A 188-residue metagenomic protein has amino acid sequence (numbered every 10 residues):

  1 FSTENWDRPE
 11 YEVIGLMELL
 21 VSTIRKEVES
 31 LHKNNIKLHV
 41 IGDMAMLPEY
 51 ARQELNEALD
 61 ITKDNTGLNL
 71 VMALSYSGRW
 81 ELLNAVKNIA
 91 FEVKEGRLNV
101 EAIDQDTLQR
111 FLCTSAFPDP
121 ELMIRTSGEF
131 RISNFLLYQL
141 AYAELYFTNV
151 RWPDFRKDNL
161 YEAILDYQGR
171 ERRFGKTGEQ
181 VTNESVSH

Functional and structural regions predicted by a protein language model:
F1-H188: Flexible, compositionally biased loop and terminal segments
